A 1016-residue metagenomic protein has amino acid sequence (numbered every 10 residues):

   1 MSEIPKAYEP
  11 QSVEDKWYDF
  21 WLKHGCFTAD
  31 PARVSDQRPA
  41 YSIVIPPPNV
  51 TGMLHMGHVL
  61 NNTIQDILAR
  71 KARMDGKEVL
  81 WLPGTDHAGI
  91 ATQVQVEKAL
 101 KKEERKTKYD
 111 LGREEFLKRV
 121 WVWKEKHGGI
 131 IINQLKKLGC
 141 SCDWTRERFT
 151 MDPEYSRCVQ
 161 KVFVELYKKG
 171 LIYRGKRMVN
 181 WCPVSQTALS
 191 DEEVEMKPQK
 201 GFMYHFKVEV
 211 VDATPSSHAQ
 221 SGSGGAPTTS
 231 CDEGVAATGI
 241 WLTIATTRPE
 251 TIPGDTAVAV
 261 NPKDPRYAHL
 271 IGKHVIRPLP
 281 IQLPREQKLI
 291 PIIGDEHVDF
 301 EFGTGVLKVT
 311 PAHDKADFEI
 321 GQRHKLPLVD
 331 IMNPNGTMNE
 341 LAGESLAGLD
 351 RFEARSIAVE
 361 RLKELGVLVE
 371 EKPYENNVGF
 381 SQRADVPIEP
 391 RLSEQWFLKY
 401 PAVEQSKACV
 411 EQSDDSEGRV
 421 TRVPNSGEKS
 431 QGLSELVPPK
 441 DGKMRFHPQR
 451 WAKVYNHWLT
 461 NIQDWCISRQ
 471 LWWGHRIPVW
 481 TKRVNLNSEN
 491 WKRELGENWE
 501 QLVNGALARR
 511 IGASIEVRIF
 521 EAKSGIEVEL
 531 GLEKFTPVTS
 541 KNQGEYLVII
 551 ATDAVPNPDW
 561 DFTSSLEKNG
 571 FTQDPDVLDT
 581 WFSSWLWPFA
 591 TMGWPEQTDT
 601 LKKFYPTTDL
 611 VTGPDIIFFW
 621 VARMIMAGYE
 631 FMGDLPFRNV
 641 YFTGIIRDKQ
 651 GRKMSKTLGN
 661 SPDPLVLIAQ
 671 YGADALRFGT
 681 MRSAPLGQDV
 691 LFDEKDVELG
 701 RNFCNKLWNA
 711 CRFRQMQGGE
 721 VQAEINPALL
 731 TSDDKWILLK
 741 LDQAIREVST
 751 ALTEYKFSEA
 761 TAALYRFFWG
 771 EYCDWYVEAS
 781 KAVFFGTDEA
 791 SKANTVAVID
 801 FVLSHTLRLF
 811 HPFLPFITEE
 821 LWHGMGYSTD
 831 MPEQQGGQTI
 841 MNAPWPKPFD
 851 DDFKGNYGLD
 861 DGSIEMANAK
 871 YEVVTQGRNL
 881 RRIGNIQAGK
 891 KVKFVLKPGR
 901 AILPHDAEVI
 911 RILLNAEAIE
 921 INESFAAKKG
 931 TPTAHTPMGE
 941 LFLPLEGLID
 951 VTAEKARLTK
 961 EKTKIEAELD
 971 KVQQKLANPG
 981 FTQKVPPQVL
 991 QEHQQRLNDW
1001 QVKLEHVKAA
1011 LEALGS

Functional and structural regions predicted by a protein language model:
M1-A213, C231, G239-K263, T310-R323 (+13 more regions): N-terminal, positively charged nucleic-acid-binding surface of large information/translation enzymes
K6, G84-H87, F116-W121, T145-S156 (+11 more regions): Conserved short loop/turn motifs at secondary-structure junctions
W21, Y155-I172, K176-Q186, E195 (+6 more regions): Gly/Pro-rich turn-and-neighbor structural signature
G57-A69, G76-K77, T85-D86, R157-C158 (+9 more regions): Structured ligand/cofactor/substrate-binding pocket environments in proteins
D86, P183, S190-E195, T481 (+4 more regions): Acidic, turn-prone loop/beta-hairpin segments
G129-L135, N702-Q715, D734-Q743, A762-A782 (+2 more regions): Core structural elements
Q382-A384, I646-Q650, M654-L730, Y827-G836 (+2 more regions): Catalytic adenosine-cofactor/nucleotide-binding cores of aminoacyl-tRNA synthetases and other
E698, M825-S1016: C-terminal low-complexity, glycine/proline- and small-hydrophobic-enriched intrinsically disordered tails that act as
